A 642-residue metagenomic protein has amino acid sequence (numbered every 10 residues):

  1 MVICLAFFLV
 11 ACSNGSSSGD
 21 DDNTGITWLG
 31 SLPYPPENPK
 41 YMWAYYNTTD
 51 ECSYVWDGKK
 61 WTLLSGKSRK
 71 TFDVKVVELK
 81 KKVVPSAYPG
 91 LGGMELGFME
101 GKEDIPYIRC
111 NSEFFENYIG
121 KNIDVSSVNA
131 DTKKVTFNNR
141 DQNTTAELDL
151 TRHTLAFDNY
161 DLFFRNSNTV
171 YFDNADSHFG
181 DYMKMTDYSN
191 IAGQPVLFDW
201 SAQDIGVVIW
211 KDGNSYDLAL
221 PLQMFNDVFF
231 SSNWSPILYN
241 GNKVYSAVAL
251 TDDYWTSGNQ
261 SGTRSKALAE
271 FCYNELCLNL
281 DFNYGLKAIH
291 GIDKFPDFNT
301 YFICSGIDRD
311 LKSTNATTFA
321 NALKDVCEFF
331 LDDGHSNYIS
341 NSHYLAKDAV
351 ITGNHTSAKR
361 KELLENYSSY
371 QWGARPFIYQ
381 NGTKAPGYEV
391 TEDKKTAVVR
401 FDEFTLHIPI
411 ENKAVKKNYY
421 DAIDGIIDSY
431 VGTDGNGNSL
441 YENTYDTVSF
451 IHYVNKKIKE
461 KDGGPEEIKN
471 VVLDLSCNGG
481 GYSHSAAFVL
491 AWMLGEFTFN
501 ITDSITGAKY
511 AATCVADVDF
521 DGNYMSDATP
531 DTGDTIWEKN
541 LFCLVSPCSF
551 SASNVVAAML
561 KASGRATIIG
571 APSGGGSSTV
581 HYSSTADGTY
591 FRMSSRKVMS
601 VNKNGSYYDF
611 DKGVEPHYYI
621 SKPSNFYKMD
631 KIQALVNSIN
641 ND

Functional and structural regions predicted by a protein language model:
F8-A11: C-terminal motif of bacterial Sec signal peptides marking the signal peptidase cleavage site
S13-G15: Bacterial signal peptide processing site
D20-E51, L63-G66: Extracellular/surface-exposed low-complexity repeats and stalk/linker segments enriched in Gly/Pro and small polar
K40-M42, G92-I105, A202-Y216: Short, recurring structural edge motifs at helix starts
K67-E103, C110, A146: Intrinsically disordered, low-structural-confidence terminal and linker regions
G120-K134, D227-G241, F550-S551, G564-S577: Short, well-structured beta-strand/strand-turn elements
N138-G479, H484-F488, G495-F499, S584 (+1 more regions): Flexible, low-complexity junctional segments that flank or bridge functional domains
D252-S261, E270-Y273, C277, K394-T405 (+4 more regions): C-terminal "post-core" interaction segments
